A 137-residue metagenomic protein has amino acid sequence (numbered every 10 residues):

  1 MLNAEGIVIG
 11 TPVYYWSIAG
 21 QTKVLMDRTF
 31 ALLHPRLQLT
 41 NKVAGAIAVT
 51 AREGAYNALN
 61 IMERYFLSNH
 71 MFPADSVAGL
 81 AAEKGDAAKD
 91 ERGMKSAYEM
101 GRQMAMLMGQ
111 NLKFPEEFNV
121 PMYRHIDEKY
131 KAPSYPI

Functional and structural regions predicted by a protein language model:
M1-F72: Helix-loop-strand module that forms the ligand-binding subsite of alpha/beta enzymes
L67, M71-I137: Glycine-rich phosphate/pyrophosphate-binding loop and the adjoining helix
